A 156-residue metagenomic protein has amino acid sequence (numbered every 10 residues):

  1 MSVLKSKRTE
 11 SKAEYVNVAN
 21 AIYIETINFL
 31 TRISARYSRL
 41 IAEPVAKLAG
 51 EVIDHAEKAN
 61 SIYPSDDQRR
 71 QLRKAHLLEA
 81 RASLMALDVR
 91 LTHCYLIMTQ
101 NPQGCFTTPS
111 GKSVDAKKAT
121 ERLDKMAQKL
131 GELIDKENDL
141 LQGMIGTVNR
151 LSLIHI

Functional and structural regions predicted by a protein language model:
M1-I154: Amphipathic alpha-helical assembly/interaction segments
